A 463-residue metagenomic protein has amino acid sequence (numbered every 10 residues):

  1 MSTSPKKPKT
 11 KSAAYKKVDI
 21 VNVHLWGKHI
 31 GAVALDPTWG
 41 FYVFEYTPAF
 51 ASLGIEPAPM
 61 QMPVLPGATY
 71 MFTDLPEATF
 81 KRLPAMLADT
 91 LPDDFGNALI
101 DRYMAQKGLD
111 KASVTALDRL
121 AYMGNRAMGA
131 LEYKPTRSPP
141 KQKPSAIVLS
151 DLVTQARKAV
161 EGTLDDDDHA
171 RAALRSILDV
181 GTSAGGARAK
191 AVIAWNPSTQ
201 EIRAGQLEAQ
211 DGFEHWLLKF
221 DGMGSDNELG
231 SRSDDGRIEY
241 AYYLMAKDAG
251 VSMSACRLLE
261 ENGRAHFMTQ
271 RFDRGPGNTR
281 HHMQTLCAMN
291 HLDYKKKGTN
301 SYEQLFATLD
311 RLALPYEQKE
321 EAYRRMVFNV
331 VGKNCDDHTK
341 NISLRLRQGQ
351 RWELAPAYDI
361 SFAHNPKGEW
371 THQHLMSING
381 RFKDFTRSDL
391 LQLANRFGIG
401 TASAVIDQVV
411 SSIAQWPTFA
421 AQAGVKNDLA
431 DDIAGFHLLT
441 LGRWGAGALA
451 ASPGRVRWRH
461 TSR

Functional and structural regions predicted by a protein language model:
M1-T339, S343-R463: Phosphate/dinucleotide-binding and metal-coordinating scaffold of catalytic cores in nucleotide-dependent enzymes
